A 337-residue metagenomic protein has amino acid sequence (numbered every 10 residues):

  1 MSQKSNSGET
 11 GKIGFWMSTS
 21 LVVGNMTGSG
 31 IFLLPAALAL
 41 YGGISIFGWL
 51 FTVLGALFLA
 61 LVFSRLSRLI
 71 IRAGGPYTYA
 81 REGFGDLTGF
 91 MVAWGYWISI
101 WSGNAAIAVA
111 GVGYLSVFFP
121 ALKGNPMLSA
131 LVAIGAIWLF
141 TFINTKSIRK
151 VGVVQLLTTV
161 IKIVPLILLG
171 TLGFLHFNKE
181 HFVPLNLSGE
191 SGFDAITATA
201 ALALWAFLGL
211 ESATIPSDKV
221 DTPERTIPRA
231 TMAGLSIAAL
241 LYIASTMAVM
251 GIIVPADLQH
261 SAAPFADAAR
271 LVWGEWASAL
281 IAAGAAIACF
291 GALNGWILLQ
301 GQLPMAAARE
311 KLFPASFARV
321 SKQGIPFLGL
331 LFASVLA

Functional and structural regions predicted by a protein language model:
M1-A36, L40-I44, L57-S64, R72-A73: Membrane-interface "cap" regions at the ends of multi-pass membrane proteins
Q3-T10, S45-I46, L122-S129, L156-A283: Helix-loop-helix junctions that connect adjacent transmembrane segments in multi-pass membrane transporters
T10, F15, A130-I134, D221-R225 (+4 more regions): Loop-to-transmembrane helix boundary motifs in multi-pass membrane proteins
G11-V22, G85-I98, V132-A136, E190-A203 (+2 more regions): Select transmembrane alpha-helical segments in multipass membrane proteins
L21, F32, A60-F63, G89-A93 (+5 more regions): Alpha-helical transmembrane segments and their lipid-water interface positions in multi-pass membrane proteins
V23, T27, F47, F51-G55 (+9 more regions): Lipid-exposed faces of alpha-helical membrane segments in multi-pass integral membrane proteins
A36-L40, W49, L57-I137, T141-T145 (+2 more regions): Hydrophobic transmembrane alpha-helices that form the core helical bundles of multi-pass secondary transporters
R68, G75-E82, G89, P120 (+5 more regions): Short amphipathic alpha-helical coupling elements at transmembrane boundaries
